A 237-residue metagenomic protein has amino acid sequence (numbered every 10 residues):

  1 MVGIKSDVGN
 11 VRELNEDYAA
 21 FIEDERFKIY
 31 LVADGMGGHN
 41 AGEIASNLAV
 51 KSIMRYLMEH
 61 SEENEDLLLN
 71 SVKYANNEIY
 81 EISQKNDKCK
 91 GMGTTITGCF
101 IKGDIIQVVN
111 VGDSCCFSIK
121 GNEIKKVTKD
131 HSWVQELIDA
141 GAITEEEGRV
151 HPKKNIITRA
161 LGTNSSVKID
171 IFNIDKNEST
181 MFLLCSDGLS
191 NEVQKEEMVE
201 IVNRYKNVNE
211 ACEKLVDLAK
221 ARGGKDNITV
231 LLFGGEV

Functional and structural regions predicted by a protein language model:
M1-V237: PP2C/PPM-type serine/threonine phosphatase catalytic domain
